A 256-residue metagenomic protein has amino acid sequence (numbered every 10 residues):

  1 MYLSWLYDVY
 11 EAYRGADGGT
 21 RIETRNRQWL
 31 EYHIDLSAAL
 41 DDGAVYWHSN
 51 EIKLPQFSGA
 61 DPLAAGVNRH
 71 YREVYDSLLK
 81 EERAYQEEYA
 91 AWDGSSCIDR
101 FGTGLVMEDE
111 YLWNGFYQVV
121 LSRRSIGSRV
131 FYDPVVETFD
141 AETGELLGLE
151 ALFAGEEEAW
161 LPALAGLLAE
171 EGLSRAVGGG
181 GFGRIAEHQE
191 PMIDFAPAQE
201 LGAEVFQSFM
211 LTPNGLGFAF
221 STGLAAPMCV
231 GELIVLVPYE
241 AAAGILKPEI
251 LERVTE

Functional and structural regions predicted by a protein language model:
M1-E256: Compositionally biased intrinsically disordered regions enriched in Thr/Gly
